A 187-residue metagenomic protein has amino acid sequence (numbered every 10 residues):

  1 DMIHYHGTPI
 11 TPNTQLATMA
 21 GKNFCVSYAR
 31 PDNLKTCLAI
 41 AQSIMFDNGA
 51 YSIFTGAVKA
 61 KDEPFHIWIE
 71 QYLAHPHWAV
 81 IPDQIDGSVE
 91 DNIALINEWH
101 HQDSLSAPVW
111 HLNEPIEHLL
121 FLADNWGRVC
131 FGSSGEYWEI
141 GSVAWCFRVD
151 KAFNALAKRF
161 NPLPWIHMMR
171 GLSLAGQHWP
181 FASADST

Functional and structural regions predicted by a protein language model:
D1-I3, A20-N23, I40-A41, E70-W78 (+4 more regions): Structural alpha-beta junctions
D1-L95, W99: Non-catalytic, usually N-terminal nucleic-acid engagement modules in DNA/RNA processing proteins
T14-A20, L34-I40, E117-N125, A175-F181: Short loop/helix-cap segments at secondary-structure boundaries that form the rim of catalytic
R30, G49-Y51, G132-W138, T187: Short, acidic/turn-prone active-site loops that include or flank metal/cofactor- and phosphate-binding residues
D47, P108, W179: Conserved, mostly hydrophobic/aromatic
G56-A57, E90-I93, H118-L120, I140-V143 (+1 more regions): A short acidic (Asp/Glu
L105-L172: Glycine/Thr-rich beta-alpha phosphate-binding loop at enzyme active sites
S133-E136, L172-T187: Glycine-rich phosphate-binding active-site loops on the catalytic face of alpha/beta enzymes
